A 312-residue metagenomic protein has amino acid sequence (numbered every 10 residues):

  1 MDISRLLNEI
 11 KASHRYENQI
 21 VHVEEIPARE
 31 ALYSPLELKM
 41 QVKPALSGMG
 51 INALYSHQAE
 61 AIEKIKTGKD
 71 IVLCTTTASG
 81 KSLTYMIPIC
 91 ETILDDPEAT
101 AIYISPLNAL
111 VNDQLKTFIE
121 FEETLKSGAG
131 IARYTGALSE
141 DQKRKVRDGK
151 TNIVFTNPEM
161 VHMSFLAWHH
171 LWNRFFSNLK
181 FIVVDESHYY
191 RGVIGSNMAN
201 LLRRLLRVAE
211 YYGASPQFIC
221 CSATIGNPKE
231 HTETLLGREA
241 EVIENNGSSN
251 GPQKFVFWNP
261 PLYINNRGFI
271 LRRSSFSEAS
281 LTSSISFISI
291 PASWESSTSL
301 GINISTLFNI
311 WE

Functional and structural regions predicted by a protein language model:
M1-E60, T67-D70, A129: Helicase-associated low-complexity/disordered flanking segments
E63-T67, S82-P97, R203-L206: Walker A/P-loop NTP-binding motif
C90-Q114, Y212-A214: Conserved SF1/SF2 helicase motif Ia
L110-T135, T234-A240: Conserved helix-turn-beta segment of the N-terminal RecA-like "Helicase ATP-binding" lobe in SF1/SF2 helicases
G136-N178: Conserved helix/coil segment N-terminal to the catalytic DExD/H
F181, H188-S248: Post-DEXD/H (motif II) to motif III coupling segment of the RecA-like Helicase ATP-binding lobe
K229-S275, A279: Conserved interdomain linker/interface between the two RecA-like ATPase lobes of SF2 helicase motors
R272-S299, S305-W311: Low-acidity, Ser/Thr- and Arg-rich intrinsically disordered low-complexity segments
